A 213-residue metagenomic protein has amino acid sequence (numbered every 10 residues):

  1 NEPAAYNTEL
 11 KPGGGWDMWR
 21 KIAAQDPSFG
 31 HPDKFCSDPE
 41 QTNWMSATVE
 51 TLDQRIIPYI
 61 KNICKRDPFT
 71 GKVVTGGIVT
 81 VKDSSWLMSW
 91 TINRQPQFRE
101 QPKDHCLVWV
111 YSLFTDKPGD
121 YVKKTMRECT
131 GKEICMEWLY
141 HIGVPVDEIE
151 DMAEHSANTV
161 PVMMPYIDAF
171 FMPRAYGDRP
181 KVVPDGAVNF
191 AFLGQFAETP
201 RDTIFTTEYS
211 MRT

Functional and structural regions predicted by a protein language model:
N1-R212: C-terminal segments that line or cap access tunnels to active or ligand-binding sites in enzymes and enzyme-associated
